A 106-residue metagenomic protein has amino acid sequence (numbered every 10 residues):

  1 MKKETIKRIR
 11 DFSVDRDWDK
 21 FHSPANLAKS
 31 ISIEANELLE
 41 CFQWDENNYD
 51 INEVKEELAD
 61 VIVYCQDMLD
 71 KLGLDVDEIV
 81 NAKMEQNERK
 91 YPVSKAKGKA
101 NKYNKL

Functional and structural regions predicted by a protein language model:
M1-L106: Flexible "arm" and connector segments at domain edges
